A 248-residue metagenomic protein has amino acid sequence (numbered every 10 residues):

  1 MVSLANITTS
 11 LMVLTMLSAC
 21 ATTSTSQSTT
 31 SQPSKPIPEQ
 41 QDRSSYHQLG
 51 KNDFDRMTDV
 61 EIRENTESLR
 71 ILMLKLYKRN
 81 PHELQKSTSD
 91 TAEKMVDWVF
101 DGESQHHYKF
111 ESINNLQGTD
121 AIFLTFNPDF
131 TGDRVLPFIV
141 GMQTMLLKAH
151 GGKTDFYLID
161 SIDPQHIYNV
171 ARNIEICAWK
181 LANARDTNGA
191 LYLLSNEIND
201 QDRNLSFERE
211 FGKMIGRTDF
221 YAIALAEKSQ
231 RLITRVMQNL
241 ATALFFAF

Functional and structural regions predicted by a protein language model:
M1-T8: Bacterial N-terminal signal peptides that target proteins for export
M16-A19: C-terminal motif of bacterial Sec signal peptides marking the signal peptidase cleavage site
A21-R134: N-terminal Sec/ER secretory leader and immediately downstream segment of secreted/extracellular precursors
F54, R231-F248: Short, low-complexity, Pro/Ser/Thr/Gly-rich segments in the mature regions of secreted, periplasmic
E83-A226, L232, V236-L240: Mature extracellular/secreted ectodomains of secretory-pathway proteins
